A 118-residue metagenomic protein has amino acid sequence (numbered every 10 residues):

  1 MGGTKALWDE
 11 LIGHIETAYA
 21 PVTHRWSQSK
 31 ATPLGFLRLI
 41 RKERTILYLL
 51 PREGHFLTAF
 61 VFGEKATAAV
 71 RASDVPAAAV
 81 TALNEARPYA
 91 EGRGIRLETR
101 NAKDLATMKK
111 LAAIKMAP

Functional and structural regions predicted by a protein language model:
M1-P118: Charge-dense, helix-prone N-terminal extensions
